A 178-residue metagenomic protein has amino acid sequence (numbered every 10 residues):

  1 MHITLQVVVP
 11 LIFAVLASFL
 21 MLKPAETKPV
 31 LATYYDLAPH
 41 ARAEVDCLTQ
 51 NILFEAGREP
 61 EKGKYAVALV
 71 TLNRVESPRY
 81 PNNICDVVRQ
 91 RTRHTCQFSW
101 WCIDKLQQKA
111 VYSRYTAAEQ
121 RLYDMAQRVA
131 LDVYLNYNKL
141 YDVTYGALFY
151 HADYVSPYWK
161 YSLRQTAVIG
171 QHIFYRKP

Functional and structural regions predicted by a protein language model:
L5-M21: Hydrophobic membrane-insertion alpha-helices, especially the h-region of bacterial N-terminal signal peptides
F19-P178: Bacterial extracytoplasmic/cell-wall-associated proteins, especially those involved in peptidoglycan
